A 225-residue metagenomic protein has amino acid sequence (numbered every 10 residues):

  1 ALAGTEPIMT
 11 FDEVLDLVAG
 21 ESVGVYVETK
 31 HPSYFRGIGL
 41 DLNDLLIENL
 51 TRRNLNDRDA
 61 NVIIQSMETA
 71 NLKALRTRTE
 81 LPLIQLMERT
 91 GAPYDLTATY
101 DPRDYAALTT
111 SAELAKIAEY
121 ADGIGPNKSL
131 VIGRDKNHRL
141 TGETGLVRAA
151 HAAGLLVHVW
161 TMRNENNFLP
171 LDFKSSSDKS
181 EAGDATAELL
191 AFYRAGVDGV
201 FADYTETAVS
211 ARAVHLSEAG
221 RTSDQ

Functional and structural regions predicted by a protein language model:
A1-E6, G123, P170, S180-E181 (+2 more regions): Long, acidic (Asp/Glu-rich), low-complexity accessory segments flanking structured domains
A1-L108, A112-E113, E119-D122, P126-G133 (+1 more regions): Metal-dependent phosphodiesterase/phospholipase catalytic core, i.e., the His/Asp/Glu-rich active-site region
V18, L75, K116-I117, A150 (+3 more regions): Generic structural signal for hydrophobic
I38-L40, L96-A98, P170-F173, A211-H215: Short secondary-structure transition/capping segments
N43-L45, S175-D178, E218-G220: Short, hinge-like loop/turn segments at secondary-structure boundaries
T69, Y204-T205: Alpha-helix N-cap/helix-start capping motif
D135, R139-V197, A202, A213-V214: C-terminal soluble interaction/assembly domains
T205-D224: C-terminal helical cap(s) of enzyme catalytic domains, especially alpha/beta-barrels
